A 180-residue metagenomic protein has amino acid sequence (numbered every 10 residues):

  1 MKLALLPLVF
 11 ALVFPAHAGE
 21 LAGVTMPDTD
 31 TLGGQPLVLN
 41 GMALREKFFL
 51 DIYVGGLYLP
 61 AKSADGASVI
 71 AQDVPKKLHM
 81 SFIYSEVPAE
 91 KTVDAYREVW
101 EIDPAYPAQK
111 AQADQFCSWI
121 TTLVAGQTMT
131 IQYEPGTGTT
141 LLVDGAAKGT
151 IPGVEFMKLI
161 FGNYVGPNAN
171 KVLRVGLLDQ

Functional and structural regions predicted by a protein language model:
A4-V13: Bacterial N-terminal signal peptides
F14-A18: Sec/Tat signal peptide C-region and signal peptidase I cleavage site
G19-V69: N-terminal structural module
D28-D30, G138-L141: Short polybasic amphipathic segments
K62-G136: Mid-length scaffold segments of soluble, non-membrane domains
V143-G145: Short strand-turn-strand beta-turns centered on an Asx-Gly dipeptide
K148-R174: Flexible glycine-rich active-site/ligand-binding loops centered on an Asp-His dyad
D179-Q180: Short, solvent-exposed mixed-charge patches
